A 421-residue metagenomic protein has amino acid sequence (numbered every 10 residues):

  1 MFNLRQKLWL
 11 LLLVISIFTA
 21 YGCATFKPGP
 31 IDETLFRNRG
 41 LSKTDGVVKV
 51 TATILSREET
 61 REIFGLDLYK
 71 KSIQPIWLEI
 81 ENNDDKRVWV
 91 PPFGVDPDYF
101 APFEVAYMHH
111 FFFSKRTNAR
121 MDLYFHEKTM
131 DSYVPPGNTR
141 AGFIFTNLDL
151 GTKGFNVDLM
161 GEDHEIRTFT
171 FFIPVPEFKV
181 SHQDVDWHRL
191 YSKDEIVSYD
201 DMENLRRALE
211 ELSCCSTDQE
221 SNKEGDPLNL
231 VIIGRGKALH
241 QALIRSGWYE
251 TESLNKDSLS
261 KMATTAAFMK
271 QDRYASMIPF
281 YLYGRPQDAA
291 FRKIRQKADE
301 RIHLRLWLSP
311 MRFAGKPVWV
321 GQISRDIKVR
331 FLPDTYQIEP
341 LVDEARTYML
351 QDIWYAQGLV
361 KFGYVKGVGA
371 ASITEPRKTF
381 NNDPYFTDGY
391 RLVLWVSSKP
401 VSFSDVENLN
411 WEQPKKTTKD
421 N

Functional and structural regions predicted by a protein language model:
L11-A20: Bacterial N-terminal signal peptides
A24-F26, I31, R37, K128-K193: Surface-exposed edge beta-strand/loop patches
P30-Y69: Low-complexity, acidic Ser/Thr/Pro/Gly-rich terminal tails and inter-domain linkers that flank the onset of structured
T60-W77, N83-R87, Y133-P135, E220-S221: Short, solvent-exposed beta-strand/turn "edge" segments of beta-rich domains on protein surfaces
N83-P135: The feature marks short-to-medium sequence segments in extracytoplasmic or secretory-pathway proteins
K86-G94, F155-V157, H240-R245: Short, hydrophobic/aromatic beta-strand segments
L212-A242: Terminal, regulation- and interaction-focused segments at domain boundaries
L254-T417: A cross-kingdom signal targeting lumenal/periplasmic-facing segments of multi-pass membrane and secretory-pathway
